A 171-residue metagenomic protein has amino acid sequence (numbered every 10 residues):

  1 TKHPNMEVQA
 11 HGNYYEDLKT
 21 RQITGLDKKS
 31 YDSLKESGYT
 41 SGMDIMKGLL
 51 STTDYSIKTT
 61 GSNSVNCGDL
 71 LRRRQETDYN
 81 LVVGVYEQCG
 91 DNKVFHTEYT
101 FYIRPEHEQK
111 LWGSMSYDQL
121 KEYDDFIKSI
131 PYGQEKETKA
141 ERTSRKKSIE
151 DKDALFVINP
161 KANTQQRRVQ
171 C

Functional and structural regions predicted by a protein language model:
T1-L50, D54-C171: Nucleic-acid endonuclease domains
